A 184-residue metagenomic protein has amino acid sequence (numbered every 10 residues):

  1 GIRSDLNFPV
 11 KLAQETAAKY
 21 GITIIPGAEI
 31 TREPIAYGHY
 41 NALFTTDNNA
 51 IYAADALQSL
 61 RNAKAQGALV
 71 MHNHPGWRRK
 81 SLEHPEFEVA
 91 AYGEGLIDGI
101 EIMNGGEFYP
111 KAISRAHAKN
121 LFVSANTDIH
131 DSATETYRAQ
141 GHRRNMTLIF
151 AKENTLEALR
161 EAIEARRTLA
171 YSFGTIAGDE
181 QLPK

Functional and structural regions predicted by a protein language model:
G1-L69, N73, L82, G93-G95 (+1 more regions): A metal-dependent hydrolase metal-coordination microenvironment
P34-D47, R79-K184: Charged catalytic cores and adjacent phosphate/nucleic-acid-binding surfaces used for phosphate/nucleic-acid chemistry
P75-W77: Acidic/Gly/His-enriched mid-domain segments of enzyme catalytic cores or analogous surface patches that mediate
